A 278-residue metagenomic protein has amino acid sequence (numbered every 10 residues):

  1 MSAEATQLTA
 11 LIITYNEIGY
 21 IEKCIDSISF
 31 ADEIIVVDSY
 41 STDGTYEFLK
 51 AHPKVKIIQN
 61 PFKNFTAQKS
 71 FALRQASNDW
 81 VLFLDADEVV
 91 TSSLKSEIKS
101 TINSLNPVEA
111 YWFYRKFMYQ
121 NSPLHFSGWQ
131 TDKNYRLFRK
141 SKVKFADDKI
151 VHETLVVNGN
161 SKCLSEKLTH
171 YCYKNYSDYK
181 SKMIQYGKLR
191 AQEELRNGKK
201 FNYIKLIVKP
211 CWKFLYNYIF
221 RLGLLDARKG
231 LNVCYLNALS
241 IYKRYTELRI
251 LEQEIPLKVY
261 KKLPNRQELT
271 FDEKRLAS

Functional and structural regions predicted by a protein language model:
M1, K261-S278: Non-catalytic N-terminal targeting/anchoring module and adjacent flexible stem/linker that precedes the structured
A5, K54, A76-D79, P107: Active-site acidic short loop of glycosyltransferases
Q7-T9: Cell-envelope/extracellular polymer assembly enzymes that use nucleotide-activated donors
L11-F30: Short, well-formed alpha-helical segments that are part of the catalytic scaffolds of diverse glycosyltransferases
Y20-E22, D43-A51, S93-L94: Acidic helix N-cap motif at the loop->helix transition within catalytic regions of sugar-transfer enzymes
S27, D38-E47, F62, D85: A conserved acidic beta->alpha catalytic loop
Y46-Q75: Conserved donor nucleotide-binding strand/loop of the catalytic core
A67-L73, W80, L84, T91-E254 (+1 more regions): Catalytic-site signature of metal-activated, phosphate-bearing donor transferases, centered on the GT-A/GT-A-like
